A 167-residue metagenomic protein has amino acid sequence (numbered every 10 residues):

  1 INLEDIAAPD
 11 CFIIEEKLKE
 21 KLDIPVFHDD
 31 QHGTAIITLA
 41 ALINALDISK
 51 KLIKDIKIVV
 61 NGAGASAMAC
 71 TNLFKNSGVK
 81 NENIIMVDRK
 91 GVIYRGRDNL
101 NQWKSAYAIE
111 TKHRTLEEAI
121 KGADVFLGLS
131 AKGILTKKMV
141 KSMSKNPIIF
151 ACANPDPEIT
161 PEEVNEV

Functional and structural regions predicted by a protein language model:
N2-D5, V26-D29, V60, M86 (+2 more regions): General beta-strand structural signal in soluble alpha/beta enzymes
N2-I56: Glycine/serine-rich phosphate-binding loop and adjoining beta1-alpha1 elements at the start of nucleotide-handling
D5-A8, D29-H32, R89-G91, A131-K132 (+1 more regions): Short, ordered loop/turn segments at secondary-structure junctions
D10-I14, L18, L22, T34 (+7 more regions): General structural feature for long, well-ordered alpha-helical segments within catalytic domains of soluble enzymes
L18-D23, N76-V79, K141, V164-E166: Short, surface-exposed basic-aromatic patches at helix termini and helix-loop junctions that form
I24, N81-E82, S144-I148: A short helix->loop->beta-strand "cap" motif at the edges of active sites that frequently abuts
I36-L127: Glycine-rich phosphate/diphosphate-binding loop of Rossmann-like nucleotide-binding domains
G133-V167: Rossmann-fold NAD(P)-binding glycine/threonine-rich loop
